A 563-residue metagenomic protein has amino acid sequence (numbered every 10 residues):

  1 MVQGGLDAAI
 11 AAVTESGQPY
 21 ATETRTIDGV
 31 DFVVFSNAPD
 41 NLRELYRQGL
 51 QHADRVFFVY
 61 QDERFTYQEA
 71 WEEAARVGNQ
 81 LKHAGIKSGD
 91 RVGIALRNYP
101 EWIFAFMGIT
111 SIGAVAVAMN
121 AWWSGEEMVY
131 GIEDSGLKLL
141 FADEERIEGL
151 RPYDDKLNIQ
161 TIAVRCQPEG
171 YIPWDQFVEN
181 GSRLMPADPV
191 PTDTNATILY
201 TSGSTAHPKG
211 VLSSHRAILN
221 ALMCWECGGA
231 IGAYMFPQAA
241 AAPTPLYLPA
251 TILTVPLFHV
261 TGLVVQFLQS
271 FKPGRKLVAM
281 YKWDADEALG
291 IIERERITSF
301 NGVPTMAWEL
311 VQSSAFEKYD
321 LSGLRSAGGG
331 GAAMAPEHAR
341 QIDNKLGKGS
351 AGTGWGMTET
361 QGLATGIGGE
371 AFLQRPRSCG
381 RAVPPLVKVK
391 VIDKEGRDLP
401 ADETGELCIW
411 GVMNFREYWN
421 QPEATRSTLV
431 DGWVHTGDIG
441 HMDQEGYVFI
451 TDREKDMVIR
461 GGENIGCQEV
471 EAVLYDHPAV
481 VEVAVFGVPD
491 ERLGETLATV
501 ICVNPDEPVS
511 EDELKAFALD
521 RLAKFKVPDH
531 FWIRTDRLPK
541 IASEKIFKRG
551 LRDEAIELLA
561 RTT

Functional and structural regions predicted by a protein language model:
E23, E145-T192, L219, A555 (+1 more regions): ANL superfamily adenylate-forming
V34-A38, D54-Y99, I103-M107, S124-V129: Conserved AMP-binding/adenylate-forming core of the ANL superfamily
T66-Q68, A196-C224, G232: Conserved AMP-binding A3 loop
W123, V129, L140, F300 (+7 more regions): AMP-binding/adenylate-forming catalytic core of the ANL superfamily
S182-Y200, A206-H207, A242-A250: Conserved pre-ATP/AMP-binding loop-to-beta segment of ANL
L219-L253, F258-T298, S313: Conserved AMP-binding/adenylation subdomain of ANL enzymes
K272-P273, R294-G302, V311-Q374, K388: Gly/Ser/Thr-rich phosphate-binding loop
R381-L386, R397-T428, E463-I465: Conserved ATP/PPi-binding loop(s) of AMP-dependent carboxylate-activating enzymes
